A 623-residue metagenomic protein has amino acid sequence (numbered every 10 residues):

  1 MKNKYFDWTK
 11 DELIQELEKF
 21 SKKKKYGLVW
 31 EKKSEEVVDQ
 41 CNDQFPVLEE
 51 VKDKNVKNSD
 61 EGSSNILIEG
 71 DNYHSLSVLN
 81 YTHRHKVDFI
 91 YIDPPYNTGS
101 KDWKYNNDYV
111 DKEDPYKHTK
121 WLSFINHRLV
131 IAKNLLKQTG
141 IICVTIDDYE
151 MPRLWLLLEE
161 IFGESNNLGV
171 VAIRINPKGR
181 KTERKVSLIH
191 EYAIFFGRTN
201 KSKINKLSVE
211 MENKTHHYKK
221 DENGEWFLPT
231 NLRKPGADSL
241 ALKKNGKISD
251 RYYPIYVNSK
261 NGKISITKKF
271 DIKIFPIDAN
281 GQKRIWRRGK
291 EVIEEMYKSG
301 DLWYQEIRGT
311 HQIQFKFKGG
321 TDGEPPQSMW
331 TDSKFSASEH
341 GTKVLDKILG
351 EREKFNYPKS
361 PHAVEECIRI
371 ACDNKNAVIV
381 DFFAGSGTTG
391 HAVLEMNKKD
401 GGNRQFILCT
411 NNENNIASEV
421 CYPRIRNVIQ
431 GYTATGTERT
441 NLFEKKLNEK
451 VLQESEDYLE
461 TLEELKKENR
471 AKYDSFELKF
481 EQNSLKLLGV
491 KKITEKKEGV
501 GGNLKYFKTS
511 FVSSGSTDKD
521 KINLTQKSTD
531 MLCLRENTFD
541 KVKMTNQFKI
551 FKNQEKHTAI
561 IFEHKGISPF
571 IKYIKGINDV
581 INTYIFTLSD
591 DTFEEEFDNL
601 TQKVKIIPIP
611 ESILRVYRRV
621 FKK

Functional and structural regions predicted by a protein language model:
M1-Y91, N97-W121, H127, E468-E477 (+3 more regions): DnaQ-like (DEDDh/DEDDy) 3′-5′ exonuclease domain used for proofreading and 3′-end trimming on nucleic acids
Y5, Q15, T199-D346, G350 (+2 more regions): Active-site-adjacent helix-turn-beta-strand microarchitecture at beta-sheet edges that either contains or buttresses
W30, D114-H118, L122, Y149-M151 (+1 more regions): Conserved S-adenosyl-L-methionine
V56-S59, G70-Y73, S77-I141, Y149 (+7 more regions): SAM-dependent methyltransferase catalytic-core segment centered on the flexible catalytic loop and adjoining short
V56-V78, H340-N376, E395: Glycine-rich adenosyl-nucleotide cofactor-binding module
H118-A172, Y422, R426-I429, T433-T437: Conserved Class I SAM-dependent methyltransferase catalytic core
L168-G197: Class I S-adenosyl-L-methionine
K399-K623: PRPP-dependent phosphoribosyltransferase catalytic core
